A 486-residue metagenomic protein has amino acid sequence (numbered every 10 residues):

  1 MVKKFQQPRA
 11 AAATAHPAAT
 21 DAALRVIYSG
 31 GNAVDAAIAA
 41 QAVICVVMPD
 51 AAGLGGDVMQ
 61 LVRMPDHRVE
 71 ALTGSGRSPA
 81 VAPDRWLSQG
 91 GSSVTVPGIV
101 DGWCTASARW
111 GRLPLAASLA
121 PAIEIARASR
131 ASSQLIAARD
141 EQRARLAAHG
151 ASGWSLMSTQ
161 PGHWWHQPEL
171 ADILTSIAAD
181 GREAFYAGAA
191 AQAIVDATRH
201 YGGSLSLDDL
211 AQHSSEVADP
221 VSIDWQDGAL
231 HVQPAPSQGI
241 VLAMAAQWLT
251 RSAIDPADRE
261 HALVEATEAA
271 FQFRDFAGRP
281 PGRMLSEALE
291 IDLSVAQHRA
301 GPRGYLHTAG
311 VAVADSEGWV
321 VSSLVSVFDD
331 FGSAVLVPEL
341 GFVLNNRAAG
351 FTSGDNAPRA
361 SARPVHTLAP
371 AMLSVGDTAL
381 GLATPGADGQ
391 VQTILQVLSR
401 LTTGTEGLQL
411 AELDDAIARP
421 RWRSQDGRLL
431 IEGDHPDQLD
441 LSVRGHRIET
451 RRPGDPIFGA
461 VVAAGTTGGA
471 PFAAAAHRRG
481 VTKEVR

Functional and structural regions predicted by a protein language model:
M1-G181, F185-A187, Q192-Q226, P234-S237 (+2 more regions): Noncatalytic scaffold domains of N-terminal-nucleophile
V34, V46-G53, L61-R63, E70 (+2 more regions): Active-site rim segments in enzyme catalytic domains, especially the processed small/beta chain of N-terminal
A52-M64, A309-A314, P370-M372, F458-T467 (+1 more regions): Short beta-strand scaffold segments in enzyme catalytic cores
R182-A270, L336-V337, F342-V343, G350 (+1 more regions): Catalytic phosphate/nucleotide-handling subdomain of diverse soluble enzymes
V217, Y305-T308, D330, H366-L368: Short, small/polar residue-rich loop motifs at catalytic or cofactor-binding pockets
R251-S326, L340: Internal maturation/activation junctions in enzymes
F276, P280-G282, E317, A362 (+2 more regions): Extended C-terminal subregions enriched in glycine
T352-R428: Conserved catalytic alpha/beta cores of large enzymes that bind or transform nucleotide phosphates and polynucleotides
